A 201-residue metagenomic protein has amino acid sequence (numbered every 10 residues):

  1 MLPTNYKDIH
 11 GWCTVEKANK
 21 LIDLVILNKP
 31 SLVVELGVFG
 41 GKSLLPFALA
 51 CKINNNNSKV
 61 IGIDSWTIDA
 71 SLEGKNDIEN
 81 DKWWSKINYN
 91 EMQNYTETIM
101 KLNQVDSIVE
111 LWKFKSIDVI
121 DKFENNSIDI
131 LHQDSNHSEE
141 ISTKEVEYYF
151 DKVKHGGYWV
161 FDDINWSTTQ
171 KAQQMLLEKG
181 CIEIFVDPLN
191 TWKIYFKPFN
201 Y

Functional and structural regions predicted by a protein language model:
P3-G11, A18-Y201: S-adenosylmethionine/decaboxylated-SAM
